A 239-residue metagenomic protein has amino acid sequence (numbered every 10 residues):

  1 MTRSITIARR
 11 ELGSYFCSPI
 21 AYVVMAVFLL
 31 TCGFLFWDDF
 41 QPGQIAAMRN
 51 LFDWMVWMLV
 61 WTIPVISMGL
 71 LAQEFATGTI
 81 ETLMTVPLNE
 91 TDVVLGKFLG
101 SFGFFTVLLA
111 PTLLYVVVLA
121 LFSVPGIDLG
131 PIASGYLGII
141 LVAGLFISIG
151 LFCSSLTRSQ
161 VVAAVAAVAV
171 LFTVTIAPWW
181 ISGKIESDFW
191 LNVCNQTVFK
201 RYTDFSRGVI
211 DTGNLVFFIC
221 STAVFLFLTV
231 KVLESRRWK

Functional and structural regions predicted by a protein language model:
M1-A21: Aromatic- and glycine-rich beta-strand/loop motifs that create alpha-glucan
E11, L114-L121, S148-F152, F172 (+3 more regions): Alpha-helical transmembrane segments of multipass membrane proteins
C32-W37, G43-A46, M58, G100-V162 (+1 more regions): Secretory targeting signals
F40-I45, A163-V232, K239: Terminal transmembrane helical anchor/hairpin motif
L51-Q73: Long, hydrophobic alpha-helical segments
I63-S67, Y115, S148-I149, V198 (+1 more regions): Hydrophobic/aromatic residues in alpha-helical transmembrane segments
L70-G100: Helix-loop-helix units of permease transmembrane domains in multi-pass membrane transporters, especially ABC
K97-F98, G135, A167-V168: Residue-level recognition of transmembrane alpha-helices in multi-pass small-molecule transporters/permeases
